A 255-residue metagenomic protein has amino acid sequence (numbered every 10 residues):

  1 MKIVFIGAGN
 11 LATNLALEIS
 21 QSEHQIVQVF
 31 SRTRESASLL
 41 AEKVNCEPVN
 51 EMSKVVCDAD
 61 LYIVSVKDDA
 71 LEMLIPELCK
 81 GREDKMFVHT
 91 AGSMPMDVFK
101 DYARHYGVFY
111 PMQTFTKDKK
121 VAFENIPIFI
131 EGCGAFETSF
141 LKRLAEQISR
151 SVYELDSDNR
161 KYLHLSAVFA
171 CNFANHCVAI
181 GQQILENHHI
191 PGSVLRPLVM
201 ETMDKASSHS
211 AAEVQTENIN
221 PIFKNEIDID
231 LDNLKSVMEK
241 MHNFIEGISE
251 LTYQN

Functional and structural regions predicted by a protein language model:
M1, H24-Q28, D58-Y62, R82-F87 (+1 more regions): Short active-site oxyanion
M1-E51: NAD(P)+-binding Rossmann beta1-loop-alpha1 motif at the extreme N-terminus of oxidoreductases
F5-I6, V64, I130: Hydrophobic Val/Ile/Leu positions in short beta-strands of Rossmann-like dinucleotide-binding domains
H24-Q25, R104, R150, I190: Short phosphate-binding/catalytic loops that engage adenosine nucleotides
R34, K43-K120, L141: Rossmann-like NAD(P)(H) cofactor-binding subdomain of soluble oxidoreductases
S36, L40-K43, K120-Y162, A170-S207: Internal alpha-helical scaffold of NAD(P)-dependent oxidoreductase catalytic cores
S193, M200-N255: NAD(P)-dependent Rossmann-like dehydrogenase/reductase catalytic/cofactor-binding core
